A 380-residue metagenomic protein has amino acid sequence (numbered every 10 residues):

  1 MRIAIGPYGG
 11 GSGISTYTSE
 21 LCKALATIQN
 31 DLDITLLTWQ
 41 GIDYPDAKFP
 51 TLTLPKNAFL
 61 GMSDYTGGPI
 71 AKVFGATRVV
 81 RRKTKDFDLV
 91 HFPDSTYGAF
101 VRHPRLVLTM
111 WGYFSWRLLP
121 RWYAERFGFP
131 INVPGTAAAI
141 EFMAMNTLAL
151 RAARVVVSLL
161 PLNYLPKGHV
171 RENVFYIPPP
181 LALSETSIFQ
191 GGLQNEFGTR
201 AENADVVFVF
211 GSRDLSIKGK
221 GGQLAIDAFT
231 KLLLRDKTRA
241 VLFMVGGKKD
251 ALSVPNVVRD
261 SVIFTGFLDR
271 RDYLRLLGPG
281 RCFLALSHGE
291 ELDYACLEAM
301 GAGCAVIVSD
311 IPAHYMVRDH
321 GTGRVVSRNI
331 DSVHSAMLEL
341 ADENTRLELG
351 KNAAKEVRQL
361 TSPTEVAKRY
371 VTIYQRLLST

Functional and structural regions predicted by a protein language model:
E125-V156, Y164: Membrane-proximal helix-turn-helix segments that form the acceptor-binding/catalytic region of lipid-linked
L150, R275-G280: Short alpha-helical donor nucleotide-sugar binding micro-motif in glycosyltransferases
R200-K220, I226-F229: Conserved donor-binding/catalytic core segment of Leloir-type glycosyltransferases
L252-L274: Nucleotide-activated donor-binding/catalytic signature segment of Leloir-type glycosyltransferases, i.e., the conserved
H288: Aromatic "clamp/platform" in nucleotide-sugar-dependent glycosyltransferases that forms part of the donor/acceptor
A305-V308: Short hydrophobic beta-strand element within catalytic cores of glycosyltransferases and related nucleotide-activated
D319-D331, E339-N344: Conserved acidic donor-binding segment of nucleotide-sugar-dependent glycosyltransferases
T345-Q375: A charged, aromatic-enriched C-terminal amphipathic alpha-helix characteristic of glycosyltransferases across folds
